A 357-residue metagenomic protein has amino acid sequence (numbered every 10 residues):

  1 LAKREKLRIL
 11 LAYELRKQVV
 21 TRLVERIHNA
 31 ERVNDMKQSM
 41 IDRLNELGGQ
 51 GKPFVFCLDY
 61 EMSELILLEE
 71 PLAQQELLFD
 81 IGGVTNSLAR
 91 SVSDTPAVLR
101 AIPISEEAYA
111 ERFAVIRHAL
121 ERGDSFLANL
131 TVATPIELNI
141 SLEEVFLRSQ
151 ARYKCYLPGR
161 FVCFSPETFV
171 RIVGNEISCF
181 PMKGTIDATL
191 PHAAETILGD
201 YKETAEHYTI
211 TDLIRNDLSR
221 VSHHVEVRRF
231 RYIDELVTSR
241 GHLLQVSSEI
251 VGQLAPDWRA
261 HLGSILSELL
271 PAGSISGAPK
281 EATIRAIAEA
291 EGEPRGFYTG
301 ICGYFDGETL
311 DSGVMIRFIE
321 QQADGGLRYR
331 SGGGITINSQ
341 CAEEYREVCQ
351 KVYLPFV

Functional and structural regions predicted by a protein language model:
K3-K6: Polybasic, lysine-rich low-complexity intrinsically disordered segments
L11-V357: Extended alpha-helical targeting/anchoring segments, especially N-terminal organellar/secretory targeting helices
